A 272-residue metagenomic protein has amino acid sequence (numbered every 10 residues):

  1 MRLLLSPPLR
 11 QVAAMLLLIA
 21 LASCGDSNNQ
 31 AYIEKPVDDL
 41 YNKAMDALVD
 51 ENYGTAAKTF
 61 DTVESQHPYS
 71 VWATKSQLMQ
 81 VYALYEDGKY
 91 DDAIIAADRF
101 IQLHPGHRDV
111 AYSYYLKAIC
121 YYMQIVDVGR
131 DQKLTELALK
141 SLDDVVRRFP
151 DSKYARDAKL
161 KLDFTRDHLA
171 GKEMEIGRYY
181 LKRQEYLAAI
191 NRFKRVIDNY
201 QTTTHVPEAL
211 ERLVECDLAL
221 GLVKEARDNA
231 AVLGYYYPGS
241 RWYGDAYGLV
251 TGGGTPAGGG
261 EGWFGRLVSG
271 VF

Functional and structural regions predicted by a protein language model:
R2-S6, A20-F272: Acidic, polar-rich low-complexity tracts and alpha-helical solenoid repeat scaffolds
V12-A22: Bacterial N-terminal signal peptides
